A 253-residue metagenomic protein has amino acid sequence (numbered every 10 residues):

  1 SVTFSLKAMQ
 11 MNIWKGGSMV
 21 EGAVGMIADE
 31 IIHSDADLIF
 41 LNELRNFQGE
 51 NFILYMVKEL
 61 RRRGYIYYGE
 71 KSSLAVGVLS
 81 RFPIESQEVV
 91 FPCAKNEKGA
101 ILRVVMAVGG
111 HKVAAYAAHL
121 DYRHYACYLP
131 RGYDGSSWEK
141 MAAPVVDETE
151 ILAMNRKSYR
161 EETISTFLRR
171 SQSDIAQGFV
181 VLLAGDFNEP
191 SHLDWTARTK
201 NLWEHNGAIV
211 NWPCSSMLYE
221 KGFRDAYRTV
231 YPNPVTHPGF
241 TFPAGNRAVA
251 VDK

Functional and structural regions predicted by a protein language model:
V2-M19: Boundary/entry segment of secreted carbohydrate-active catalytic domains
A8-I13, I27-E50, V104, A115-A118 (+2 more regions): Active-site beta-strand/loop signature of hydrolases that rely on acidic residues for catalysis
G16-S18, N46-E50, K98, R123-A126 (+3 more regions): Active-site environment of divalent metal-dependent phosphoester hydrolases
M19-I27, L44-R63, L193-L202, T236-G239: Metal-dependent catalytic neighborhoods of phosphoester/phosphodiester hydrolases
V20, L38, N42-D134: Structured beta-strand-rich core segments of catalytic domains in phosphoester-bond hydrolases
I32-A36, V57-Y65, I84, R169-A176 (+1 more regions): Sec-exported extracytoplasmic/periplasmic mature domains
I66-S80, E162, S173-D174, G178 (+1 more regions): Active site of divalent-metal-dependent phosphoester/diester hydrolases
Y128-K157, R198: A solvent-exposed, charged loop/short amphipathic helix patch at secondary-structure junctions
